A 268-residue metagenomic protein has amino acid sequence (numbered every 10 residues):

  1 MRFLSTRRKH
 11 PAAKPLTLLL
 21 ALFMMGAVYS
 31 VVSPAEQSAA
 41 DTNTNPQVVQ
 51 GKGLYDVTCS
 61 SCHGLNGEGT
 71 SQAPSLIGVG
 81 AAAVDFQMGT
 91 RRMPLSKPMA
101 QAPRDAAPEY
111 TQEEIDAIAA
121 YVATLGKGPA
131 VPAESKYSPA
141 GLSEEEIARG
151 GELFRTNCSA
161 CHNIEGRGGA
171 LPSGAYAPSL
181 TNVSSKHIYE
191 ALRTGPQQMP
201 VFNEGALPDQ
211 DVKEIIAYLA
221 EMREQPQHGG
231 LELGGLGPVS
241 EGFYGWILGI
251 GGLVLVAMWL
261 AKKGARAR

Functional and structural regions predicted by a protein language model:
M1-T6, F23, A27: Long, compositionally biased, intrinsically disordered
R2, P98-G168, S185, Q198-R268: Flexible coil segments in periplasmic/lumen-exposed cytochrome c-class electron-transfer proteins
F3-L18, Q47, G242-L248: N-terminal export and membrane-targeting signals
K14-V31, G252-L253: Hydrophobic membrane-insertion alpha-helices, especially the h-region of bacterial N-terminal signal peptides
G26-P34, M258-K263: Short hydrophobic alpha-helical membrane-anchoring segments
Y29-G53, T70, K127-L153, S173: Electrostatic cytochrome c docking/interface patches
V48-K52, G64-P108, G151, N163-G205: Gly/Gly-Pro-rich "capping" loops immediately C-terminal to redox-active cysteine motifs in periplasmic/lumenal
